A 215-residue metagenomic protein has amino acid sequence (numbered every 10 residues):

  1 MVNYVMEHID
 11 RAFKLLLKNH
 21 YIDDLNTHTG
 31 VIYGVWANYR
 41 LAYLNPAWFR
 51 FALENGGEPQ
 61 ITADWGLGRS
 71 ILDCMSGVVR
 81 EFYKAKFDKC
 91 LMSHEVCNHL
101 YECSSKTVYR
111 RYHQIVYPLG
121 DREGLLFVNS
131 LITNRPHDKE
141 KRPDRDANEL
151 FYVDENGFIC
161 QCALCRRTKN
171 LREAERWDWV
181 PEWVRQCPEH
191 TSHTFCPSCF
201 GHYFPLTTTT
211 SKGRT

Functional and structural regions predicted by a protein language model:
M1-W36, D88, M92, G120-T215: PAS-family sensory modules
V35-R145: Sensory/regulatory domains in signal-transduction proteins
